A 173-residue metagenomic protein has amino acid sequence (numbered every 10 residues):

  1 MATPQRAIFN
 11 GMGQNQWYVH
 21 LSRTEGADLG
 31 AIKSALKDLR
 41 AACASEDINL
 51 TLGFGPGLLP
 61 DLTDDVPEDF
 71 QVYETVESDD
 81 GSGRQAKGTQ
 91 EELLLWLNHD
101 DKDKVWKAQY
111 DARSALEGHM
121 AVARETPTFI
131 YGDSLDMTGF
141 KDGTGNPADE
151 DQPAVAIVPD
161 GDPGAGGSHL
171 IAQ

Functional and structural regions predicted by a protein language model:
M1-Q173: Long, histidine/aromatic-enriched segments associated with O2/redox biology
